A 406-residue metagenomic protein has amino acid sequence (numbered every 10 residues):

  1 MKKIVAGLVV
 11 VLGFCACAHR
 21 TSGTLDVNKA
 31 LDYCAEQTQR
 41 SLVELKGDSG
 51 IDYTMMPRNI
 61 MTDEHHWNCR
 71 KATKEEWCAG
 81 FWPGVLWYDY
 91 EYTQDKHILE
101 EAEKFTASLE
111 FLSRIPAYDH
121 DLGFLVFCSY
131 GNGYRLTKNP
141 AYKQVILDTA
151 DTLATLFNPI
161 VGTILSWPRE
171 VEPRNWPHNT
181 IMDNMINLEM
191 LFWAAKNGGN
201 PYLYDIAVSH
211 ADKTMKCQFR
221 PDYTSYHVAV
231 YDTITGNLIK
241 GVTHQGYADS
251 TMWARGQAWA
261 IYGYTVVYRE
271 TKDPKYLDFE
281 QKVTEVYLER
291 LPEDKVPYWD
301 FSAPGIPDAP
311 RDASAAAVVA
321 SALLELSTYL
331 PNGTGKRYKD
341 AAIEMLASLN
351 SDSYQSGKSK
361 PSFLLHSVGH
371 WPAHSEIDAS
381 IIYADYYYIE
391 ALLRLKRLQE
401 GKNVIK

Functional and structural regions predicted by a protein language model:
M1-T24: Bacterial Sec-dependent N-terminal signal peptides
R20-K406: Glycan-recognition and catalytic cores of secretory/periplasmic carbohydrate-active enzymes
